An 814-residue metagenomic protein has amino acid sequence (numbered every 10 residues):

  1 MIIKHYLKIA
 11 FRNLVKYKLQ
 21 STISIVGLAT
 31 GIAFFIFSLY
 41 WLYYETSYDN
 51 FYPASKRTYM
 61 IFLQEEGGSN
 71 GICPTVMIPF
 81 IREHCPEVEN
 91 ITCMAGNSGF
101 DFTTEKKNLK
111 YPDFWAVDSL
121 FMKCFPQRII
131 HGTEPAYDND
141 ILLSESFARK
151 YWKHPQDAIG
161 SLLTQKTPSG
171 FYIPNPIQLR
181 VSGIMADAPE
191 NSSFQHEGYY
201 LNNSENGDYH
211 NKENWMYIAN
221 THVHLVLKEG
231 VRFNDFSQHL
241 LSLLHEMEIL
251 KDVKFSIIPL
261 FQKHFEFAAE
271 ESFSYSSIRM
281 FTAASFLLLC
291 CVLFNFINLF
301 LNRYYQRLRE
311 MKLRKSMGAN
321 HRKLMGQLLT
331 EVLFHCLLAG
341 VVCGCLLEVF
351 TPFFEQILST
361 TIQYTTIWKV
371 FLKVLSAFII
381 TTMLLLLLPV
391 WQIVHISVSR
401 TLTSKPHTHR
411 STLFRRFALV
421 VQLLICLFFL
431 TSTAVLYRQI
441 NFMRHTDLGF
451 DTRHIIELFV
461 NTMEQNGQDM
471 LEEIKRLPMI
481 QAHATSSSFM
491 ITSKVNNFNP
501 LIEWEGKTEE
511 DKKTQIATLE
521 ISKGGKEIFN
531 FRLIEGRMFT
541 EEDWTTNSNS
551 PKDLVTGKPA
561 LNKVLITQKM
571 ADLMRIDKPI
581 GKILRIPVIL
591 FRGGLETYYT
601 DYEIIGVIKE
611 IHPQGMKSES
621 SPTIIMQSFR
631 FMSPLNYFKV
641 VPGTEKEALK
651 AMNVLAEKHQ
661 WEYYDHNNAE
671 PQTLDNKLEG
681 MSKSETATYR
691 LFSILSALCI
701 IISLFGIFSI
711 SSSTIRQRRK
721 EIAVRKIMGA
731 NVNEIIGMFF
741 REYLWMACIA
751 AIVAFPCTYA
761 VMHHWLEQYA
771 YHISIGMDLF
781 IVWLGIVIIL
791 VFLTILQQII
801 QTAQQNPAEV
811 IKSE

Functional and structural regions predicted by a protein language model:
M1-L7, R12, K16-Q20, Y52 (+9 more regions): Membrane-helix entry/capping segments
H5-L19, I23, G27, V292-H335 (+3 more regions): Intracellular coupling helices
L14, S24, E45, I61 (+27 more regions): Generic structural signal for small/hydrophobic residues in well-ordered secondary structure, especially within
K16-E45, S274-R309, C336-L337, V341 (+4 more regions): Hydrophobic alpha-helical transmembrane segments of multi-pass inner-membrane transport and secretion
A33, F37, H245, S256 (+3 more regions): Small-residue-rich transmembrane alpha-helices
F35-I159, T164-I177, Y437-D572: Structured, solvent-exposed hinge/loop segments at the ends of secondary-structure elements
P79, E83, P176-S272, Q465 (+6 more regions): "Rare, low-scoring activations can occur in soluble or secreted enzymes where short amphipathic helices or signal
E510-N636, E647-Q768, I773-I789, Q798 (+1 more regions): C-terminal structured domain segments across diverse proteins
